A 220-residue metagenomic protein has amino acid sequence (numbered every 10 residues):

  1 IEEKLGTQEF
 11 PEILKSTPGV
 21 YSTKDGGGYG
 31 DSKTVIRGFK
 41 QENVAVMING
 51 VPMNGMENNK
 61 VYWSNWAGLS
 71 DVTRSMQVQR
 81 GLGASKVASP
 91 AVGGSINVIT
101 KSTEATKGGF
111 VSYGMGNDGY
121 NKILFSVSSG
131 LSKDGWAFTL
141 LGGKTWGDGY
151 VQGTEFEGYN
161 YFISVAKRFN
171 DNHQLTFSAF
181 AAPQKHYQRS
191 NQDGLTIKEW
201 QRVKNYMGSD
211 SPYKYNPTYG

Functional and structural regions predicted by a protein language model:
I1-G6, Q41: N-terminal periplasmic "start-of-domain" segments of outer-membrane beta-barrel proteins
E2, V20-G30, A88-V92, T154-E157: Short, glycine-/polar-rich solvent-exposed loops and beta-turns at beta-strand/coil boundaries
F10-I13, S32-V35, M47, W63-G68 (+3 more regions): N-terminal periplasmic accessory domains that precede and gate Gram-negative outer-membrane beta-barrel machines
P11-P52, G68, R74: Extracytoplasmic beta-strand/coil segments of soluble accessory domains associated with Gram-negative outer-membrane
T23, G83-V87, Y113-M115, Y150-Q152 (+1 more regions): Outer-membrane beta-barrel domain signature
N43, M53-G55, G83-K86, D148-G149: Short beta-strands and strand-coil junctions in structured, solvent-facing domains, enriched
P52-R80, I99, V203: Short acidic/polar hinge/loop motifs at secondary-structure boundaries that mediate gating or recognition
M115-W146, V151-V203, P212-Y219: Transmembrane beta-barrel wall of Gram-negative outer-membrane proteins
